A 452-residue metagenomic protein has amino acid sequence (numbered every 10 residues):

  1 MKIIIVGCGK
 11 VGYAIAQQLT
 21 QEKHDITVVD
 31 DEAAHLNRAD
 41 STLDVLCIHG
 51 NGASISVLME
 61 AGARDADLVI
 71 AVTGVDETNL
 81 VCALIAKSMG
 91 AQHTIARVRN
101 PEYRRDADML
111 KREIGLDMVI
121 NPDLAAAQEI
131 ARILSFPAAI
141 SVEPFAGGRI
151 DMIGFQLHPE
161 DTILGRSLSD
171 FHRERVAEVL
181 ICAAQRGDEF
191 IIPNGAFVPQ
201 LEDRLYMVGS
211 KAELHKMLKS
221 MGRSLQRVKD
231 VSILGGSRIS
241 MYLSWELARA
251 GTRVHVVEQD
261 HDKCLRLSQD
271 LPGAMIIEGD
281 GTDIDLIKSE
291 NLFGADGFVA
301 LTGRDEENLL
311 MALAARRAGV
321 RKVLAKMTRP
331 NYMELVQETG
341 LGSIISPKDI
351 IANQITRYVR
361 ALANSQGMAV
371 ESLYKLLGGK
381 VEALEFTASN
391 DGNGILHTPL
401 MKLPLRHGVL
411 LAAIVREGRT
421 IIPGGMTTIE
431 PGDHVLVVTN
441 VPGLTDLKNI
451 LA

Functional and structural regions predicted by a protein language model:
M1-A452: Cytosolic regulatory regions of ion transport systems
